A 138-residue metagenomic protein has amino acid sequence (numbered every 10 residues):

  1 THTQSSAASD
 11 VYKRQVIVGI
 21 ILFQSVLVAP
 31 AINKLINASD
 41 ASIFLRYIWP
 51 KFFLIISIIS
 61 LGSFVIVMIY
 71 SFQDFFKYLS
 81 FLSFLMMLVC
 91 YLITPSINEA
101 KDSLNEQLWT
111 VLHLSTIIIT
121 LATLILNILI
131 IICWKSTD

Functional and structural regions predicted by a protein language model:
T1-A8, Y12: Single conserved hydrophobic/aromatic residue that forms the stacking wall/gate of nucleotide- or nucleobase-binding
Q4, P50-F53, K77, L114-I117: Internal alpha-helical transmembrane segments of multi-pass membrane proteins, especially GPCRs
D10-Q24: N-terminal signal-anchor transmembrane alpha helix
I21-D40: Hydrophobic transmembrane helix segments
I21-V26, L45-F64: Core segments of alpha-helical transmembrane spans in multipass integral membrane proteins
I48, L108-T123: Individual transmembrane alpha-helices with interfacial aromatic-anchor signatures
I56-S63, T120-I131: Hydrophobic cores of alpha-helical transmembrane segments in multi-pass inner/ER membrane proteins, independent
F72-D102: Mid-chain, well-packed structural core segment of small domains
